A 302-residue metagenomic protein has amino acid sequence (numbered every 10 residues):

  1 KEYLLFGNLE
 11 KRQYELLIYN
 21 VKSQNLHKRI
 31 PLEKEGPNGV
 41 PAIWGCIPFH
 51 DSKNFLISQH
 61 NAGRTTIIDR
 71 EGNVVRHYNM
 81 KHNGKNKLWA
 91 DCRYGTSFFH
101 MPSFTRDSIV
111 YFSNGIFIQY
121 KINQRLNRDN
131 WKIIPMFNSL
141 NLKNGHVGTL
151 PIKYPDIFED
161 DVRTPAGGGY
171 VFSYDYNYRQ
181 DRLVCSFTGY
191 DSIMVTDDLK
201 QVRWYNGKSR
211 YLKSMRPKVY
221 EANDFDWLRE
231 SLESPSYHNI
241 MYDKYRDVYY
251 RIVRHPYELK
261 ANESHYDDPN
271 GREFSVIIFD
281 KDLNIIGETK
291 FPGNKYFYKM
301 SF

Functional and structural regions predicted by a protein language model:
K1, W44-D51, T96-I109, A166-R179 (+2 more regions): Structural signature of eukaryotic scaffold interfaces centered on beta-propeller domains
I18-N20, E71-G72, L126-G145, Y266-N284: Beta-propeller blade signature
N25-A62, Y78-R93, F291-Y298: Blade-loop segments of beta-propeller domains
G36-G39, N206-N223, N284-F302: Conserved blade-ending motifs and adjacent loop-strand segments that build the rim/top face of beta-propeller domains
N61-R128: Asp-box/WD-like beta-propeller blade repeats and closely related beta-sheet repeat scaffolds
S113-I133, R251-G271: Short, conserved, GDST-rich strand-edge loop motifs in beta-rich repeat architectures
L126-T196: Loop-centered beta-sheet repeat module
W204-Y242, I252, P256-Y266: Flexible internal linker/loop segments at domain or repeat junctions
